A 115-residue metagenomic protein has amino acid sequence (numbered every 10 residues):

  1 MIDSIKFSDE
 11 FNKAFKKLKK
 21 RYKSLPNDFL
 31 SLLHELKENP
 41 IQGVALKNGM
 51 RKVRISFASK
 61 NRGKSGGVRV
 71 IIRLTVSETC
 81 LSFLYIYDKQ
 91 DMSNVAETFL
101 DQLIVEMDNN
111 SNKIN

Functional and structural regions predicted by a protein language model:
M1-S31: Arg/Lys-rich, positively charged N-terminal/basic patches that mediate binding to nucleic acids
I2, V68, R73-N115: Enriched for short, Lys/Arg-rich terminal
I5, K23-P26, V44-K47, S65 (+1 more regions): Non-catalytic, surface-exposed connector residues within folded enzymatic/regulatory domains
S24, D28, V44-L46, A58-K60 (+2 more regions): Short, structured surface patches at the beginning of a domain
D28, L32-K37, Q42: Negatively charged, low-complexity tracts enriched in Asp/Glu with abundant Ser/Thr
I41-I86: Basic/aromatic recognition patch in beta-strand/loop cores that engages polyanionic ligands
